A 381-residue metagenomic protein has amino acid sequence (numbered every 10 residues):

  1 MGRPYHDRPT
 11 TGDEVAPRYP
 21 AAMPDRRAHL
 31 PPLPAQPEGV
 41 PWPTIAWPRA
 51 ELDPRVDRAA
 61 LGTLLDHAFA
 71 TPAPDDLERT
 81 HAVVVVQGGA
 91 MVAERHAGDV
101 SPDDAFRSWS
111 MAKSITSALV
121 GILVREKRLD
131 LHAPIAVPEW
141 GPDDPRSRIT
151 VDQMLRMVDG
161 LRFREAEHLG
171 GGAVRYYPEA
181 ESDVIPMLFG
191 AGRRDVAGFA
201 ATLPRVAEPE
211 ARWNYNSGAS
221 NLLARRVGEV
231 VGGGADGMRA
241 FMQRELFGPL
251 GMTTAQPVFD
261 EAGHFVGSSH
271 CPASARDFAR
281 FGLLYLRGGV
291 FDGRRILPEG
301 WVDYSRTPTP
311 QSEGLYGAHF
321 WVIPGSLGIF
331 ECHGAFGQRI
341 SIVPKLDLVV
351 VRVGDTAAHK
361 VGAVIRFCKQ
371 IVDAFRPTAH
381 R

Functional and structural regions predicted by a protein language model:
M1-S101, E126-L129, R156, G160 (+2 more regions): N-terminal leader/targeting segments and the immediately adjacent pre-domain N-terminus
L61, L65-H67, A90-R95, G171-P209 (+1 more regions): Short, charged, amphipathic alpha-helices and their helix-cap/turn boundaries
R79, V85-Q87, R107, D144-A200: Extended ligand-binding groove/face enriched in aromatic
G89, R107-H132, M154, L223-V227 (+1 more regions): Active-site SXXK
R107, R125-A166, T202-E208, G232-S269: Active-site helix/loop module of the DD-peptidase/beta-lactamase fold, centered on the serine-lysine SxxK catalytic
M157, G218-V227, S269-V290, Q338-G354: Active-site-proximal alpha-helical segments within enzyme catalytic domains
R194, M252-F259, V302-V349: Active-site Gly/Thr loop motif
F241-R306: Active-site-proximal binding-pocket segments
